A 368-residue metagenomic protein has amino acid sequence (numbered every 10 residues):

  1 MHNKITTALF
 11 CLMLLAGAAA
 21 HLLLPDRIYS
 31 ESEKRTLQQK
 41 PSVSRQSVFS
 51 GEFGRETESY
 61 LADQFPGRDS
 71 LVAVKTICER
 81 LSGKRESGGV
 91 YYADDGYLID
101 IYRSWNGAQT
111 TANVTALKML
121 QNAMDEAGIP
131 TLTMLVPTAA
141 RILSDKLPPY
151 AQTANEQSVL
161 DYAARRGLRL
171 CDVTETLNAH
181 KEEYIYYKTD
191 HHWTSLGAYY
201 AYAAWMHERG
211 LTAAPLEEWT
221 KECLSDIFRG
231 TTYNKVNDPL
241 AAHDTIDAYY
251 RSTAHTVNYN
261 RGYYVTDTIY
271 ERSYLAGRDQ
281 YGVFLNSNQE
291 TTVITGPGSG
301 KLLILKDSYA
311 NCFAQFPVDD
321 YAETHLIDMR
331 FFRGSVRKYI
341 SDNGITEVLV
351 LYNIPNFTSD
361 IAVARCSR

Functional and structural regions predicted by a protein language model:
M1-R368: Extracellular glycan-modifying ectodomains
